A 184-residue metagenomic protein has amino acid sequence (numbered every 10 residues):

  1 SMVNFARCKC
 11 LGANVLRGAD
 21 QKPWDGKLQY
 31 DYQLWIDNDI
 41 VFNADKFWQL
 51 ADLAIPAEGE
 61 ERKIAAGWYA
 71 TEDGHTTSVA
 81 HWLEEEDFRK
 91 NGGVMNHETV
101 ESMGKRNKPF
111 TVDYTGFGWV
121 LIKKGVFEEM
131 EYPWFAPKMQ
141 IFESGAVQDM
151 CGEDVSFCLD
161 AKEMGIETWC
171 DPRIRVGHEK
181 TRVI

Functional and structural regions predicted by a protein language model:
S1-D31: Active-site-proximal specificity loops/subdomain of glycosyltransferases
N4, C8, A44, V155: Glycine-rich phosphate-binding loop at the start of an alpha helix
L11, N43-Q140: Conserved catalytic core of nucleotide-sugar-dependent glycosyltransferases
N14-Q21, A54, A161, T168: Hydrophobic pocket-lining residues that define ligand/cofactor binding sites across diverse proteins
K27-Y32, I36-L53: Acidic donor-binding/catalytic loop of UDP-sugar-dependent glycosyltransferases, especially processive GT2
L28-Y30, G59-R62, I166: Short, high-confidence coil segments that cap the C-terminus of an alpha-helix and link into the following beta-strand
I36-N38, G67-A70, R173-I174: Active-site-proximal beta-strand/loop segments in catalytic clefts of secreted hydrolases
T111, P133-A136, Q140-H178, V183-I184: Catalytic donor-sugar/metal-binding loop of nucleotide-sugar-dependent glycosyltransferases
